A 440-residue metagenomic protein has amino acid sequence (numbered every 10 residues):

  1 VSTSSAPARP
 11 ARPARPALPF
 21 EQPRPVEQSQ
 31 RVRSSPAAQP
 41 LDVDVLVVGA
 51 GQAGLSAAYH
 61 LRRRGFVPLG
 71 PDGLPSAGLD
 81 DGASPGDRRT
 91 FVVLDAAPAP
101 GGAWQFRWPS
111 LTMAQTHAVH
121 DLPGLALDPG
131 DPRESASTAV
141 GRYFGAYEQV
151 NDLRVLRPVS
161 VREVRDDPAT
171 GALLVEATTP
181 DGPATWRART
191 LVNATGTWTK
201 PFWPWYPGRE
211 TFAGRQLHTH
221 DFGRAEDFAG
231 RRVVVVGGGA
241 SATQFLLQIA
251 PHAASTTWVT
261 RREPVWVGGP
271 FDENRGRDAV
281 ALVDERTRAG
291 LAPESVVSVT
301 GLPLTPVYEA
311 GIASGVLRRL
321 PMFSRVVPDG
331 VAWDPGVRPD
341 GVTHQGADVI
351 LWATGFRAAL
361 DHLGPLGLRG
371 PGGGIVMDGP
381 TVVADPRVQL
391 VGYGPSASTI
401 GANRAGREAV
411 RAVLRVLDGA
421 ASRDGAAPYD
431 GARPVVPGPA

Functional and structural regions predicted by a protein language model:
S2-P19, P25, R31-A97, G102-A103 (+1 more regions): Flavin (primarily FAD) cofactor-binding/catalytic cores of flavoenzymes
A99-G124: Redox-cofactor-proximal catalytic regions of oxidoreductases
T116-P132, R286-R288: Glycine-rich flavin
